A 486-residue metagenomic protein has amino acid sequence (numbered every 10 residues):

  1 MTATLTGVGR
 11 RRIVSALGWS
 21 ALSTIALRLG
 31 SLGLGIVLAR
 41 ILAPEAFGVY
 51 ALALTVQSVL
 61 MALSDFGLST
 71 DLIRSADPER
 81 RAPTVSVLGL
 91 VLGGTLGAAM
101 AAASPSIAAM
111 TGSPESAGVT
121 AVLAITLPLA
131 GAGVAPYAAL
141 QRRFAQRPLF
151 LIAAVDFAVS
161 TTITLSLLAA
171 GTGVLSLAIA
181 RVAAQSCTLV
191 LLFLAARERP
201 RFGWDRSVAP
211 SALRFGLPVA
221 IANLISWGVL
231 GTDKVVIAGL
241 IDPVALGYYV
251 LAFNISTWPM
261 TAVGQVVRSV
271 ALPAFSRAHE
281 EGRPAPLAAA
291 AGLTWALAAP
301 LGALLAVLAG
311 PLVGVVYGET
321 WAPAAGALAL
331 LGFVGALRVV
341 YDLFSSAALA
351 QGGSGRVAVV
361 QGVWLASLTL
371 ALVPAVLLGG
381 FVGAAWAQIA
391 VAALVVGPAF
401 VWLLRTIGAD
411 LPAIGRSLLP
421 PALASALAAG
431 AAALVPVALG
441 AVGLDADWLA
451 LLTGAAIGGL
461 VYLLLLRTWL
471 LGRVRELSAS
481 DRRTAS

Functional and structural regions predicted by a protein language model:
T2, V87-G112, A117-V122, T162-S166 (+5 more regions): Alpha-helical transmembrane segments of multi-pass membrane transport and lipid-handling proteins
T2-G7, L404, A433-S486: Membrane-proximal transmembrane or re-entrant/amphipathic helices at the cytosolic face
T2-G9, I13, V174, V190-L230 (+2 more regions): Interhelical loop/hinge segments that connect adjacent transmembrane helices in multipass membrane
A3, G9-F66, L92-P105, T126 (+7 more regions): Signature of the first transmembrane helix
L17-L27, R80, I125, L140-L165 (+5 more regions): Alpha-helical transmembrane segments of multi-pass membrane transporters/permeases
V59-L63, A98, A102, T111-P136 (+12 more regions): Alpha-helical transmembrane segments of multi-pass membrane proteins
R74-L88, V250-G362: Specific pore-lining/lateral-gate transmembrane helices of multi-pass inner-membrane transport and insertion machines
A117-A124, I152-E198, F215-L217, F253 (+4 more regions): Hydrophobic alpha-helical transmembrane segments
